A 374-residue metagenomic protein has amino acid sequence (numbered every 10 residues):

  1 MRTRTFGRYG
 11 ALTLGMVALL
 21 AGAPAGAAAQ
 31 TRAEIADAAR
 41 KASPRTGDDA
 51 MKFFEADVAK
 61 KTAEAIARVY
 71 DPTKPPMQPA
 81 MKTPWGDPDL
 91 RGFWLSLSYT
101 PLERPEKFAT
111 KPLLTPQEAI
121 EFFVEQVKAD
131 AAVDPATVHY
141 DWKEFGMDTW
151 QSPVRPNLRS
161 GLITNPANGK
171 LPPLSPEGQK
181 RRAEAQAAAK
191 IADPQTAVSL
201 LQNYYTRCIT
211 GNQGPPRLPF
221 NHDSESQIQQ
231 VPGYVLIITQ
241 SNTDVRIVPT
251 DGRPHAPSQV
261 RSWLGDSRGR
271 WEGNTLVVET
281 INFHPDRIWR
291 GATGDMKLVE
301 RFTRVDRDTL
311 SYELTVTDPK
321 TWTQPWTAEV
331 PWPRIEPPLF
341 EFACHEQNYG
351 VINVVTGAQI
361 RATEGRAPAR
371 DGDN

Functional and structural regions predicted by a protein language model:
M1-G7: N-terminal secretory signal peptides that target proteins for export/translocation
R2, A25-N374: PEST-like low-complexity, intrinsically disordered acidic/proline/serine-rich tracts that flank trafficking/processing
G10-A23: Bacterial N-terminal signal peptides
